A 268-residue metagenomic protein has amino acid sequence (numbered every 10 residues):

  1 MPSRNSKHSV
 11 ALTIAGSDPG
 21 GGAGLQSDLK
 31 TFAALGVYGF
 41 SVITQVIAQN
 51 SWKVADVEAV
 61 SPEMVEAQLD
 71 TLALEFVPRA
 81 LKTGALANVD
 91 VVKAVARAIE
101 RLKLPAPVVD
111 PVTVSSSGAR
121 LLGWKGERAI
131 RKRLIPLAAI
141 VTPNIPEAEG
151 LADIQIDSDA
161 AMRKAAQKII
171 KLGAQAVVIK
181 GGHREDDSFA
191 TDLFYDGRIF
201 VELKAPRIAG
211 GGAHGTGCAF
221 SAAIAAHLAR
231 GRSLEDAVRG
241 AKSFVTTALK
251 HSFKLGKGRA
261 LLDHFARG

Functional and structural regions predicted by a protein language model:
P2-H8, G24, S188-L203: Acidic-glycine-rich active-site phosphate/pyrophosphate-binding loop
P2-T13, L29-R120: Conserved N-terminal subdomain of the carbohydrate kinase-like
S6, L35-F40, F200-V201, H227-A241: Phosphate-handling active-site elements
H8, D56-A59, E235-G268: Charged C-terminal helix
I14-G20, F200-H214: Short pre-catalytic strand/loop immediately N-terminal to key active-site residues, enriched for Gly-Thr
T31, G150, G211-L234: Short, small-residue alpha-helix embedded
V89-R101, A190-F194, I199-F200, R230 (+1 more regions): Nucleotide and nucleotide-moiety/phosphate-recognizing core
W124-I199: Conserved phosphate/ATP/ADP-binding segment of small-molecule kinases
